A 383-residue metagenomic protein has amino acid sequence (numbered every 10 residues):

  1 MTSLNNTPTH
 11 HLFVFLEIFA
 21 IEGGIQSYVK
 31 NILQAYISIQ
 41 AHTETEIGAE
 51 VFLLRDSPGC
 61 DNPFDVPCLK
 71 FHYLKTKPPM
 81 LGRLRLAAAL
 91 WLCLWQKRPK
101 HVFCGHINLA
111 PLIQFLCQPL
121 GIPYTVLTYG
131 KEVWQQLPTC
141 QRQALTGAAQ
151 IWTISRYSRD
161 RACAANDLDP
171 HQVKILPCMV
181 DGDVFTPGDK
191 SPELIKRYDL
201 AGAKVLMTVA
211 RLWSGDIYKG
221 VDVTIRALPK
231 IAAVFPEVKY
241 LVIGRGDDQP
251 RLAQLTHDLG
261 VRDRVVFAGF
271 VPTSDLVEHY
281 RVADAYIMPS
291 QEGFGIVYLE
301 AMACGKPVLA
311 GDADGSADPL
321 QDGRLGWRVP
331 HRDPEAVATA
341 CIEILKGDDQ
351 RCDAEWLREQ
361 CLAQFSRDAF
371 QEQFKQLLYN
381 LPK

Functional and structural regions predicted by a protein language model:
V14, L200-K219, I225-L228: Conserved donor-binding/catalytic core segment of Leloir-type glycosyltransferases
C104-A110: Short His-centered aromatic/hydrophobic patch
L145, F270-V271, E278-A283: Short alpha-helical donor nucleotide-sugar binding micro-motif in glycosyltransferases
Y157, M179: Carbohydrate-associated surface elements
L206, R264, R281-G293, K306: Acidic donor-binding loop of glycosyltransferase active sites
I243, P250-V271: Nucleotide-activated donor-binding/catalytic signature segment of Leloir-type glycosyltransferases, i.e., the conserved
P307-G311: Short hydrophobic beta-strand element within catalytic cores of glycosyltransferases and related nucleotide-activated
Q321-G323, W327-E335, E343-D349: Conserved acidic donor-binding segment of nucleotide-sugar-dependent glycosyltransferases
